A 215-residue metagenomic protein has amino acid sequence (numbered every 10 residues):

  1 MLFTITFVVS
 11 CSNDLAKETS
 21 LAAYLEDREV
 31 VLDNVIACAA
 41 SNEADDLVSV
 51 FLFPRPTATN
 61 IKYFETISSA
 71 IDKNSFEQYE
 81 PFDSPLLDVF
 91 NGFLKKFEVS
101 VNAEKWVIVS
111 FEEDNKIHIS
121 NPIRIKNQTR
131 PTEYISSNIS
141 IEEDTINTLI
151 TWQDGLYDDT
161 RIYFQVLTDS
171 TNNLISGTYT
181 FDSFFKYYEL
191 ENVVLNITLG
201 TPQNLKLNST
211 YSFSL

Functional and structural regions predicted by a protein language model:
M1-L2: Sec-dependent signal peptide recognition, specifically the positively charged N-region followed immediately by
F7-S10: C-terminal motif of bacterial Sec signal peptides marking the signal peptidase cleavage site
S12-S84: Acidic/polar, low-complexity intrinsically disordered N-terminal segments immediately downstream of a Sec signal
A16-S41, N121-I150: Short, compositionally biased P/S/T/A/G/V-rich stretches that sit at domain boundaries
V50-R55, E143-D159: Conserved aromatic anchor
F53-E104, T160-K206: Recognizes extended acidic, P/S/T-rich segments that occur within or adjacent to Ig-like beta-sandwich modules
V101-N115, S209-L215: Short, aromatic- and glycine-rich surface loops/edge beta-strands on solvent-exposed regions
I108, I150-W152, F164-Q165, S214-L215: An aromatic-rich alpha-helical recognition segment common to small helix-rich domains
